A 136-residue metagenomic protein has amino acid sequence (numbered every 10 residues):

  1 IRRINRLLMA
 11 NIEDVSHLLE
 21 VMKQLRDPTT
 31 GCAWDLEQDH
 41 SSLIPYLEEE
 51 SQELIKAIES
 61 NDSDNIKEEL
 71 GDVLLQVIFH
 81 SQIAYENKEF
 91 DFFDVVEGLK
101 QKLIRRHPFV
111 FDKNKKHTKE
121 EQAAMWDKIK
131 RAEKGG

Functional and structural regions predicted by a protein language model:
N5-E69, L75-G136: Flexible "arm" and connector segments at domain edges
